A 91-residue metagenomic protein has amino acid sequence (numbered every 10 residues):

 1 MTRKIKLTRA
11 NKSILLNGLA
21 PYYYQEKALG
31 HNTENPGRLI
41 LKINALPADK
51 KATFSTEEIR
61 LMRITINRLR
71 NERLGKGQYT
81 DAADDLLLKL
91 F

Functional and structural regions predicted by a protein language model:
M1-F91: Positively charged, low-complexity terminal tracts and the immediately adjacent first secondary-structure elements
